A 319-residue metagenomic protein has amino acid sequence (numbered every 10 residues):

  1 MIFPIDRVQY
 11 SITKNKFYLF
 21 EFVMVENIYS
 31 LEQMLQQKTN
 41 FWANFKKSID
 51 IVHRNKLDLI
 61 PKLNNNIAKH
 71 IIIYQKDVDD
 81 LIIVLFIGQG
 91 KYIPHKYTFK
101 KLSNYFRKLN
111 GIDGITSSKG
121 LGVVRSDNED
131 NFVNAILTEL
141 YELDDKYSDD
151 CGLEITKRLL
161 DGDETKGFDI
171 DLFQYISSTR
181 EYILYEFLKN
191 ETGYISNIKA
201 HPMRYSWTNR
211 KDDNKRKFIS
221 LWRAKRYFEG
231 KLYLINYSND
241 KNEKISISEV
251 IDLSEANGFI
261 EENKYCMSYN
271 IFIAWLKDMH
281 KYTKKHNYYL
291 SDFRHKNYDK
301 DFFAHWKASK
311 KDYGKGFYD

Functional and structural regions predicted by a protein language model:
M1-K16, K62-I67, Q75-L81, G88-F168 (+1 more regions): Acidic-basic catalytic patches of nuclease active cores, encompassing PD-(D/E)XK and other metal-cofactor nuclease
I2, T165-I170, D212-R223: Short, well-structured alpha-helical interface segments that form or flank functional binding sites
F3-L59, I170-K199: Conserved catalytic cores of phosphodiester-cleaving nucleases, focusing on short active-site segments
M24-E26, L153-L160, Y194-N209: Surface-exposed cleft-lining segments at the edges of enzyme active sites
F45-L57, P202-I219: A short acidic, glycine-rich active-site loop that binds or catalyzes chemistry on phosphate/adenosine moieties
D50-Q89, I219-D252: Nucleic-acid nuclease catalytic cores
K244-Y288: Polybasic, proline/glycine-rich intrinsically disordered low-complexity segments
F272-D319: Charged phosphate-binding loop/patch that engages nucleotide di/tri-phosphates or the phosphate backbone of nucleic
